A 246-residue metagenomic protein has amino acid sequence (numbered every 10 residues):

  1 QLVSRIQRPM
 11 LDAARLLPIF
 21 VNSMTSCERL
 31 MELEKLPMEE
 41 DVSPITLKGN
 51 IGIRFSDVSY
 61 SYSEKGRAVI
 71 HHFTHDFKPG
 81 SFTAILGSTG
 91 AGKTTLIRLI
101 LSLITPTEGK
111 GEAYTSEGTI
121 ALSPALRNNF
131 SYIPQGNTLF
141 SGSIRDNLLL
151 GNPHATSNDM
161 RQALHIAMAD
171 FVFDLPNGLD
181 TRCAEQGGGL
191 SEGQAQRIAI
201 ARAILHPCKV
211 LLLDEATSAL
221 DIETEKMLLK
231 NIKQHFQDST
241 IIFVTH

Functional and structural regions predicted by a protein language model:
R5-L33: Cytosolic ends of transmembrane helices, especially the final helix of ABC transmembrane type-1 domains
M10, P37-M38, N137, N152: Conserved NTP-handling cores and scaffolds of large molecular machines
A14, D41-S43, F173, C183: Short, hydrophobic secondary-structure boundary micro-motifs
E32, E39, L149: Conserved E/DxxT/N motif and adjacent residues on the DHp alpha2 helix of HisKA-family sensor histidine kinases
L33-P37, A167-D170: Phosphate/oxyanion-binding loops and surfaces in catalytic or ligand/nucleic-acid-binding neighborhoods
M38-K48: Pre-NBD coupling/linker segments of ABC/ABC-like ATPases
G49-H246: ABC-type nucleotide-binding domain
